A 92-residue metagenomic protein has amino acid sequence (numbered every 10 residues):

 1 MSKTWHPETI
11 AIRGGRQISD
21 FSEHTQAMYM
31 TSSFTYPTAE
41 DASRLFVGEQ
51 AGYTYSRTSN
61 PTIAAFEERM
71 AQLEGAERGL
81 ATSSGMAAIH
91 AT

Functional and structural regions predicted by a protein language model:
M1-Q50, T58: N-terminal glycine-rich, Lys/His-bearing helix-loop that initiates the first secondary-structure elements of many
S2, A11-R13, Q17, L80-T92: Conserved PLP-enzyme active-site core in the AAT-like
T38-A87: Conserved N-terminal alpha-helix of the aminotransferase class I/II PLP-enzyme fold
